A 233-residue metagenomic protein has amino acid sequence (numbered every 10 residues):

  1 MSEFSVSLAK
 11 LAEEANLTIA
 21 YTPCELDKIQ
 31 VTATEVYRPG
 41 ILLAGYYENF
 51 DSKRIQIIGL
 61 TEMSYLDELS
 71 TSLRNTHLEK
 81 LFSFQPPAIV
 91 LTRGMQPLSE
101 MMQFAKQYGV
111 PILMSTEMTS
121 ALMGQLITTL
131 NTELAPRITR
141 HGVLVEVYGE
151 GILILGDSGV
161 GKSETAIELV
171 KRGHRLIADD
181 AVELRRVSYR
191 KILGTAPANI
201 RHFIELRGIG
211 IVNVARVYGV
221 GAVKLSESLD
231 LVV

Functional and structural regions predicted by a protein language model:
M1-L81: Gly/Thr-rich phosphate-binding loop signature of adenosyl cofactor/nucleotide-binding cores
E48-S52, L81-Q85, E146-V147, L225-E227: Flexible, charged surface loops at secondary-structure boundaries
R54-I57, P87-V90, V110-L113, G151-L153 (+2 more regions): Structural motif
Q85-A88, G94-T129: Charged, amphipathic alpha-helical linker segments immediately N-terminal to NTP-binding catalytic cores
T129-G149: P-loop NTPase nucleotide-binding/switch module
L144, L153-L155, I177, E183 (+1 more regions): Structured core elements
G149-I177: Glycine-rich phosphate-binding P-loop
A178-L231: Conserved nucleotide-sensing/catalytic segment adjacent to the nucleotide-binding pocket in NTP-handling enzymes
